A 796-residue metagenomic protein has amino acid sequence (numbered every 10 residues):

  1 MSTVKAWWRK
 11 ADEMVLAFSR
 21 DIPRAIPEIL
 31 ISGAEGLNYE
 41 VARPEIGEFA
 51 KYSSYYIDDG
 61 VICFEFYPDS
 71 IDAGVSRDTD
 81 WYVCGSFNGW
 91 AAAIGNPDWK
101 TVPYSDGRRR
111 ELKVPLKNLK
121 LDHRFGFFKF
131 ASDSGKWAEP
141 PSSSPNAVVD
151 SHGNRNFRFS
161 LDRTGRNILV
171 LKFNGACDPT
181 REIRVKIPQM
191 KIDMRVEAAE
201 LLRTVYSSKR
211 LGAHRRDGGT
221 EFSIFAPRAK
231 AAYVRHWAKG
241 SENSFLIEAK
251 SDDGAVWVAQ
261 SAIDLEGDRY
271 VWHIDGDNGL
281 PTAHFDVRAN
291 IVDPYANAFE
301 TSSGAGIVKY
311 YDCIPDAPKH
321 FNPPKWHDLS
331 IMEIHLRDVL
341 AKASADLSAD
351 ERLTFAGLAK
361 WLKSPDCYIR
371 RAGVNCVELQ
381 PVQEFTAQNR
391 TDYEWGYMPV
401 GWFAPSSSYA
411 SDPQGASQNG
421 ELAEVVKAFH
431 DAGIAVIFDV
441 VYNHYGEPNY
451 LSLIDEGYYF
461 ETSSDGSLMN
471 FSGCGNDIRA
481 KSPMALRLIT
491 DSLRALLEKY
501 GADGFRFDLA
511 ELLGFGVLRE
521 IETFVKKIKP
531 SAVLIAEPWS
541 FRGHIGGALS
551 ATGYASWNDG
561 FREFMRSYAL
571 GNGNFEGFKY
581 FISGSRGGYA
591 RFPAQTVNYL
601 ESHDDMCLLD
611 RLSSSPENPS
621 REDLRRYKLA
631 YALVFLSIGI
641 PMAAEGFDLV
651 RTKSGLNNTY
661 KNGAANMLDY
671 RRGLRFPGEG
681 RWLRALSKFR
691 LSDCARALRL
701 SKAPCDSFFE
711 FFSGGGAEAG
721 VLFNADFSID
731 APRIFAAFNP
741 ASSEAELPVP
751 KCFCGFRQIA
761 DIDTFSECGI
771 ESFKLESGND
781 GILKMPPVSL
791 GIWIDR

Functional and structural regions predicted by a protein language model:
M1-A17, G36, E40-Y56, R184-A229 (+1 more regions): Non-catalytic, glycine-rich low-complexity segments
A11-A25, G33, P68, G85 (+1 more regions): A short glycine/threonine-centered beta-strand motif
I29, F225, A232, A741-C754: Surface-exposed beta-strand/loop patches in extracellular or lumenal glycoproteins
G36-A42, D72-D122, D133-F159, T204-S207 (+2 more regions): Aromatic-rich carbohydrate-binding modules that target alpha-glucans
L169, G267-D268, F773-R796: C-terminal beta-strand-rich structural cap/linker in extracellular carbohydrate-active enzymes
A296-A305, E522-T659, N666, L700 (+5 more regions): Conserved alpha/beta catalytic core and glycan-binding cleft of carbohydrate-active enzymes
H335-Y500, A510-L513, V517-K527, V533 (+1 more regions): Substrate-binding/active-site clefts of carbohydrate-active enzymes
L668, G678, L686-K688, D693-C694 (+2 more regions): C-terminal accessory region downstream of the catalytic core in glycan-modifying enzymes
